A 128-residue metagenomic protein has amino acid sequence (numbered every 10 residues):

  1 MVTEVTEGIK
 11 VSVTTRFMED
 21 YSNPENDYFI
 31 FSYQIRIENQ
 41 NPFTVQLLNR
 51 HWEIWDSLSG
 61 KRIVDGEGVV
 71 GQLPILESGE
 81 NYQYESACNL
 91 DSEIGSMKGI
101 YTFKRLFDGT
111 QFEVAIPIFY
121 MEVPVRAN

Functional and structural regions predicted by a protein language model:
M1-Y28: Low-complexity, acidic Ser/Thr/Pro/Gly-rich terminal tails and inter-domain linkers that flank the onset of structured
E25-F29, T44-Q46, I75-E80, E93-G95: A generic structural micro-feature
F29-Q34, K98: Short, solvent-exposed loop/turn segments enriched in Ser/Thr/Gly
I37-N41: Asparagine-centered strand-capping/turn motif at beta-strand->loop junctions
T44-R62: Short acidic, flexible loop segments centered on an aromatic residue
D56-S59, Q72-N81, M121-N128: Short, surface-exposed linear segments at secondary-structure transitions and domain or protein termini
R62-I94: Intrinsically disordered, low-complexity Pro/Gly/Ser/Thr-rich segments with frequent PxxP/GP/PP motifs and embedded
N89-N128: Terminal connector regions
